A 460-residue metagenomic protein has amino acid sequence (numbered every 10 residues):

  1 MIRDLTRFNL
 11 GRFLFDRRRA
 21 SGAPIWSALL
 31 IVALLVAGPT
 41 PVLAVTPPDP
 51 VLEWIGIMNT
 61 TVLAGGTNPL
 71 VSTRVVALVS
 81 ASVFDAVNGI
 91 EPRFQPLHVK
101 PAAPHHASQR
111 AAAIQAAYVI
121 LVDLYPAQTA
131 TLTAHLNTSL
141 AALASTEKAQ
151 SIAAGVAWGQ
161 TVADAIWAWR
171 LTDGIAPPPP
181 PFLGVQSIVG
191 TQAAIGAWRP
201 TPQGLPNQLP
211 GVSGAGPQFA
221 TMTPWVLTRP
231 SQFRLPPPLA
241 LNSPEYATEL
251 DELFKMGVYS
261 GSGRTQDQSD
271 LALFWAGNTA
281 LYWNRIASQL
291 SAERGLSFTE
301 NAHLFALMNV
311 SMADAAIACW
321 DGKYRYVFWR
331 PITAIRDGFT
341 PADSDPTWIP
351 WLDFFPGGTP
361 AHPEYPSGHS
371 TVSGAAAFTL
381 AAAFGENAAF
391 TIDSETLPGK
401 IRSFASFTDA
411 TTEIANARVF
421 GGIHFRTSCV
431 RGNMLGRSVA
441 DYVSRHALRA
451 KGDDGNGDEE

Functional and structural regions predicted by a protein language model:
M1-G22: N-terminal secretory signal peptides that target proteins for export/translocation
G11, G22, G38, G455-G457: Residue-identity detector for glycine
W26-G38: Bacterial N-terminal signal peptides
L29, E459-E460: RTX-like calcium-binding, glycine/aspartate-rich low-complexity repeat tracts
T40-A44: Sec/Tat signal peptide C-region and signal peptidase I cleavage site
V45-D458: Acidic/polar surface patches and capping/hinge elements
